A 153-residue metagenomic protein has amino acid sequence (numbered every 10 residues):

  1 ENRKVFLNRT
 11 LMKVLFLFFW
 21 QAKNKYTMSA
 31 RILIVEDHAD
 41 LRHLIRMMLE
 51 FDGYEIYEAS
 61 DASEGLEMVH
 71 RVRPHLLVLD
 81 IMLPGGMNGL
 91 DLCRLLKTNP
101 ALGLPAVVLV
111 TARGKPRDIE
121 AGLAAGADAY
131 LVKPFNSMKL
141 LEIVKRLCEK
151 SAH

Functional and structural regions predicted by a protein language model:
E36: Conserved acidic carboxylate
A39-Y57: Two-component/phosphorelay signaling modules centered on CheY-like receiver
H43-R46, D91, G114-L131, M138 (+2 more regions): Alpha4 helix (beta4-alpha4-beta5 surface) of REC/receiver domains from two-component response regulators
G53-A62, M68: Short hydrophobic/Thr-rich beta-strand motif most characteristic of the beta2 strand and flanking loop of CheY-like
D61-E64, M87-D91: Acidic catalytic/metal-coordinating carboxylates
E67, L90-G103: Short amphipathic alpha-helix used as the core "switch/output" element in two-component signaling
V72-V78, L83: Active-site beta3 strand of CheY-like receiver
